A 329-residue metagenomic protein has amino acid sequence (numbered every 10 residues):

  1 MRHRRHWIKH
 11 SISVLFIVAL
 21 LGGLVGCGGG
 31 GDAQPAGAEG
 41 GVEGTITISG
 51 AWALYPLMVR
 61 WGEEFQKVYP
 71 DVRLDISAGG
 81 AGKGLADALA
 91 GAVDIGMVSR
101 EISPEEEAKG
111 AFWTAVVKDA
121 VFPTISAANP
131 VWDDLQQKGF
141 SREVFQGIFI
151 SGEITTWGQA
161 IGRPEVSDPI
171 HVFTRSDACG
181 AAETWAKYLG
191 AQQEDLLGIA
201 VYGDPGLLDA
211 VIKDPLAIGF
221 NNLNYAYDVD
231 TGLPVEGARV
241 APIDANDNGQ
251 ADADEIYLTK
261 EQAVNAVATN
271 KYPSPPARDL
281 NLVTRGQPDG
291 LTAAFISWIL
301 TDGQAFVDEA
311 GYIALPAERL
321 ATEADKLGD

Functional and structural regions predicted by a protein language model:
R2, C27-G28: Short, aromatic- and cysteine-enriched interfacial helices/patches that mediate contacts at lipid membranes
R2-L15: Bacterial N-terminal signal peptides that target proteins for export
G22-G26: C-terminal motif of bacterial Sec signal peptides marking the signal peptidase cleavage site
G28-L89, V98-I102, E107, F112-V116 (+1 more regions): Exported/periplasmic ABC-transporter solute-binding proteins
A92: Conserved functional loop/turn residues at catalytic and ligand-binding sites
D119: Flexible, acidic/glycine-enriched loop-and-adjacent beta/alpha segments that face the extracytoplasmic/periplasmic side
